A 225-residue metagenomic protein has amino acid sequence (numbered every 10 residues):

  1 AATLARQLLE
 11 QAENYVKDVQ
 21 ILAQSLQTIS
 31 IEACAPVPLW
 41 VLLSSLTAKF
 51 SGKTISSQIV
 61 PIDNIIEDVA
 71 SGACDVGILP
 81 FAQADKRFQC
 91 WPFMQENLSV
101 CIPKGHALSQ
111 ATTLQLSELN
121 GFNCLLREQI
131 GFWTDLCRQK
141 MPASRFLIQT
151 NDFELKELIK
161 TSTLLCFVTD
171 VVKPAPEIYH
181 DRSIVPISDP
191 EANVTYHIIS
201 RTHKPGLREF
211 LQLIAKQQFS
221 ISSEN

Functional and structural regions predicted by a protein language model:
A1-Q11: Basic, amphipathic "hinge/linker" alpha-helix immediately C-terminal to the N-terminal HTH DNA-binding motif
E10-E13, K17-G52, S56-E67, L207-R208: N-terminal winged-helix
V41-L42, N120-S144, G206-R208: Secondary-structure junction motif
V41-S45, K49, D63-L98, D181-V185: Short beta-strand-centered segments that line the small-molecule binding cleft or hinge of alpha/beta clamshell
S44-S45, Q58, D63-C74, D152-T163 (+1 more regions): Short helices/loops that flank or line small-molecule/ion binding pockets
K53-P61, P80, L126-R127, A143-E154: Short beta-strand-to-loop elements that line the ligand-binding cleft of bilobed periplasmic-binding protein-like
D85-P92, E96, E154-P205: Beta-alpha-beta core module
C90-C124: Flexible hinge/capping segments at coil-to-helix
